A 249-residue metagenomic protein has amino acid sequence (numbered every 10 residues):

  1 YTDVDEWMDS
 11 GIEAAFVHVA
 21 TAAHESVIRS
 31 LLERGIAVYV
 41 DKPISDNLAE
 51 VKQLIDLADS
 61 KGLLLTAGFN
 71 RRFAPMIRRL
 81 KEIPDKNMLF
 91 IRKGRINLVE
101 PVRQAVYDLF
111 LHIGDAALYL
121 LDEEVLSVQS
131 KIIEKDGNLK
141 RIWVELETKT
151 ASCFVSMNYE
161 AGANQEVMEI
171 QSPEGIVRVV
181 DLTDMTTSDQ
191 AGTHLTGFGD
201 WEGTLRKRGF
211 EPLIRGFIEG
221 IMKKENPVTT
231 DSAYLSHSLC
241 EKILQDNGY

Functional and structural regions predicted by a protein language model:
Y1-Y39, P43-I55: Beta-loop-alpha module in the N-terminal Rossmann-like domain of NAD(P)-dependent dehydrogenases, especially those
E13-A14, M88, S152: Short, Asp-centered acidic motifs that coordinate Mg2+ and/or phosphate in catalytic or ligand-binding sites
A14-V19, L63, G216-Y249: C-terminal helix-rich "cap/oligomerization" subdomain common to oxidoreductases
A22, S45-E100: A contiguous active-site-proximal alpha/beta segment in oxidoreductase catalytic domains
V40, L65-A67, V179: Hydrophobic residues in well-ordered beta-strands that form the structural core
G68-P75, I96-V125, L213, A233: Mid-domain beta-loop-alpha active-site segment that forms a flexible, acidic cofactor/metal-binding surface
P101-Y107, D200-R208: A short glycine-threonine-serine/GTX helix/turn-capping micro-motif
L111-D184, E211-K224: Contiguous beta-strand/loop segments that form the cofactor/metal-binding neighborhood of enzyme cores
